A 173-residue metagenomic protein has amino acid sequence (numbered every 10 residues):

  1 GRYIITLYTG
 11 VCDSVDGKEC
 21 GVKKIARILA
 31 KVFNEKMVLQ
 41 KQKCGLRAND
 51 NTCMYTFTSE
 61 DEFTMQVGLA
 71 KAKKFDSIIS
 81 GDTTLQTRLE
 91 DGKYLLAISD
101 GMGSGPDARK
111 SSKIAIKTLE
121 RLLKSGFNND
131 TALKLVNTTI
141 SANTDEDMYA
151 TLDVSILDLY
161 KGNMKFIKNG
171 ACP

Functional and structural regions predicted by a protein language model:
R2-I4, C20, K24-A26, A30-C53 (+2 more regions): Catalytic core of PPM/PP2C metal-dependent serine/threonine phosphatase domains
R2-T6, K93-L95: Glycine-rich, often proline-containing surface loops adjacent to acidic residues and nearby aromatics that form
L7-K18: A short interface-forming secondary-structure element
L7-T9, I98, F166-K168: Residue-level recognition of conserved beta-strand positions in structured domain cores
V11, M102, L122-L123: Short regulatory/linker helices and ligand/cofactor-binding micro-motifs at input modules
G17-K24, F63-L69: Extended Gly/Ser/Thr-rich low-complexity repeat segments, especially those forming or decorating extracellular
A48-G101, D107: N-terminal entry segment of metal-dependent catalytic domains or homologous docking segments
G101-M102, C172: Active-site metal-binding loops of divalent metal-dependent hydrolases
